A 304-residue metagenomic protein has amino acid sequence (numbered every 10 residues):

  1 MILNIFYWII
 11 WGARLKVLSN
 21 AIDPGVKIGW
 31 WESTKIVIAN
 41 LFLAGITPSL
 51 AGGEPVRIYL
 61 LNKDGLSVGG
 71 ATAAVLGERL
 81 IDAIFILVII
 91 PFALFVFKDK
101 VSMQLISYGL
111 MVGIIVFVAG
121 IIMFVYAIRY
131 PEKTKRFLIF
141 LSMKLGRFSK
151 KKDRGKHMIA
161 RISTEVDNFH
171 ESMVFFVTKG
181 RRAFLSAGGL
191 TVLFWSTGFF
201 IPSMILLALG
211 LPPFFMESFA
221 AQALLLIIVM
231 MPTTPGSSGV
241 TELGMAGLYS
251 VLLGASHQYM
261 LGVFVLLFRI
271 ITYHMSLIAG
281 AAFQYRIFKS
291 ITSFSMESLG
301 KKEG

Functional and structural regions predicted by a protein language model:
M1, V174-G189: Membrane-interface helix starts
F6-I10, T47, G189, L193-T197 (+1 more regions): Residue-level hotspots within pore-lining transmembrane alpha-helices of multi-pass secondary transporters
W8-I38, A208-A221: Membrane-embedded helical hairpins/re-entrant loop segments and their flanking transmembrane helices within multi-pass
W11-L18, R57, G198-I205, A223-L224 (+1 more regions): Hydrophobic/aromatic residues in alpha-helical transmembrane segments
V26-W31, D64, M173-G180, L211-F214 (+1 more regions): Helix-boundary and loop/linker segments of multi-pass membrane transporters
E32-I38, W195-S203, F214-M230, T241: Hydrophobic alpha-helical segments embedded in the membrane of multi-pass proteins
N40-D153, T234, S238-G304: Transmembrane helix-loop-helix hairpins in multi-pass inner-membrane proteins
R147-F169: Short, membrane-interfacial amphipathic segments enriched in basic
